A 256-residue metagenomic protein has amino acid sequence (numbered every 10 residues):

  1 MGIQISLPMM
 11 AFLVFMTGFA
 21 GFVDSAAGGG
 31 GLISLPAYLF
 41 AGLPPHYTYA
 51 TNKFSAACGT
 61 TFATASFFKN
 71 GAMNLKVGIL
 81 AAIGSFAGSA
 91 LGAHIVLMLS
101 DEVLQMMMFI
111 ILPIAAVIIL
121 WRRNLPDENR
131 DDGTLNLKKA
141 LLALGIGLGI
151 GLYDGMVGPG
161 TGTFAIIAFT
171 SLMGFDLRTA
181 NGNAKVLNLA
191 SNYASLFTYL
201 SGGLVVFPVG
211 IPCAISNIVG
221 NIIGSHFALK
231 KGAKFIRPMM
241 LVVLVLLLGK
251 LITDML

Functional and structural regions predicted by a protein language model:
M1-P44, R130-N181: Selected transmembrane alpha-helices and immediately adjacent juxtamembrane segments of polytopic inner-membrane
L13-A20, I111-I119, G147-I150, A194-S195 (+1 more regions): Hydrophobic core segments of alpha-helical transmembrane domains in multi-pass membrane transport and ion-translocation
V14, G18, F22, K53 (+9 more regions): Residue-level signature of the transmembrane alpha-helical core of multi-pass small-molecule transporters
F40, A93, L97, M106 (+4 more regions): Transmembrane helix-loop junction
H46-A50, N181-K185: Small-residue hotspots at the loop-to-helix junctions and early N-terminal turns of transmembrane alpha-helices
A50-V103, M107-I110, N192-V242: Selective hydrophobic functional segments
F62-A72, F109-L135, L248-L256: Transmembrane helix exit motif
G147-V157, S195-G203, G210, L247-L256: Hydrophobic alpha-helical transmembrane segments in multi-pass integral membrane proteins
